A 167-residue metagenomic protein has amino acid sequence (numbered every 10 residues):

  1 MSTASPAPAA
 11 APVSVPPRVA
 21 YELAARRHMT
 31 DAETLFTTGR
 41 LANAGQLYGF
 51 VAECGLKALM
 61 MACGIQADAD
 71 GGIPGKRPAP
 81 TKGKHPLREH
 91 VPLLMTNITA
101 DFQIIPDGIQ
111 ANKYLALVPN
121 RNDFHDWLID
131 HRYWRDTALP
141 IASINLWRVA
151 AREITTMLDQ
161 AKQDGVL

Functional and structural regions predicted by a protein language model:
M1-L167: Terminal alpha-helical segments
